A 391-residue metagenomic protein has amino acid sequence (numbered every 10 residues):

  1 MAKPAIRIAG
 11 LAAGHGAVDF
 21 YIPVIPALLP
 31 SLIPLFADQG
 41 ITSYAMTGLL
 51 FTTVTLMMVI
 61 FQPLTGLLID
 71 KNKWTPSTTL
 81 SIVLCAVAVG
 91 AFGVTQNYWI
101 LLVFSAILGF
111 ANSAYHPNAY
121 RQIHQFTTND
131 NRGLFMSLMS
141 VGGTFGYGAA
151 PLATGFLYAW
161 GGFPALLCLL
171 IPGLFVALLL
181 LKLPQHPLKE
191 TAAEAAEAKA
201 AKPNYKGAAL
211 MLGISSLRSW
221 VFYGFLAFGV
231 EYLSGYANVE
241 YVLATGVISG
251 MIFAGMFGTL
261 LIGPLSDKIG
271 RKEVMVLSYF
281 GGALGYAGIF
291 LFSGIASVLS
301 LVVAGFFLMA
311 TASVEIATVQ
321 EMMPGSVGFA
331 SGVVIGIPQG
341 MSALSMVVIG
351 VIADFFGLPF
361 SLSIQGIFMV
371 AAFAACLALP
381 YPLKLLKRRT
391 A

Functional and structural regions predicted by a protein language model:
P26, G207-S249: Extracytoplasmic gate region of multi-pass secondary transporters
T52-T65, S249-L261: Central cavity-lining transmembrane alpha-helices of secondary-active solute carriers, predominantly the Major
I60-G93: Conserved MFS/SLC helix-loop-helix module at the cytosolic interface between two early adjacent transmembrane helices
V83-Q96, G281-S293: C-terminal ends and interior cores of transmembrane alpha-helices in multi-pass membrane transporters/permeases
F104-V141: Cytoplasmic helix-loop-helix junction between adjacent transmembrane helices in 12-TM secondary transporters
L138-P184: Helix-loop-helix hairpin linking two adjacent transmembrane segments in secondary transporters
K272-E315: C-terminal transmembrane helical hairpin of 12-TM major facilitator-type secondary transporters
G325-F355: A late C-terminal transmembrane helix in Major Facilitator Superfamily
